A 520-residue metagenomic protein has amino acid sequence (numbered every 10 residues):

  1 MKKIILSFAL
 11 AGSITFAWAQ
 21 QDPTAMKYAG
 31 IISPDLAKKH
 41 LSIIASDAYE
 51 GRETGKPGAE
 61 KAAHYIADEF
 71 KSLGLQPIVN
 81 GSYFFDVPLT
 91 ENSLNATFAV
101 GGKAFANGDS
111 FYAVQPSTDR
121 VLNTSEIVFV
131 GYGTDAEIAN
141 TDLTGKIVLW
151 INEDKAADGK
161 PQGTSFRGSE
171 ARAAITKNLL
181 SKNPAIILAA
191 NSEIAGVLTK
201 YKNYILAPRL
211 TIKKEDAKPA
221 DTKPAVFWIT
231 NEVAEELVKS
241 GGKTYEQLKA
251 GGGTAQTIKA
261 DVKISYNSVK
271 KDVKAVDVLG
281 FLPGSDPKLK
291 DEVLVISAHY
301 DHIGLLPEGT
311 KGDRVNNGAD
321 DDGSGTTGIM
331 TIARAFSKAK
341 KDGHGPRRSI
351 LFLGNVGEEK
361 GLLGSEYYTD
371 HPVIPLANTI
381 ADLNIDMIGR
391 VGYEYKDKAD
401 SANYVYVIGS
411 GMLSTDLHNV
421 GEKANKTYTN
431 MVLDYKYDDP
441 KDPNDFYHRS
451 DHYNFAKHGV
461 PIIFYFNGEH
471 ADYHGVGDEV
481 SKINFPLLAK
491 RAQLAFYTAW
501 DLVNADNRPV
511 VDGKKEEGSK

Functional and structural regions predicted by a protein language model:
M1-D22: Bacterial Sec-dependent N-terminal signal peptides
D22-A25, A106-N140, D216-G318, R334 (+1 more regions): Soluble metallo-hydrolase cores and metallopeptidase-like ectodomains found primarily in the secretory/periplasmic
P23-I31, D47-P57, S72, F85-D86 (+10 more regions): Second-shell loop/turn segments in exported
I31-Y49, T54-P77, N140, K146-E170 (+1 more regions): Catalytic-core environment of secreted peptidases
E50-G159, V420: Noncatalytic luminal/extracellular "stalk/propeptide" segments of secretory-pathway proteins
A106-N107, P224-G242, N355-I462: Metal-dependent peptidase/peptidase-like ectodomains
N107-A217, K223, P283, R314-N317 (+1 more regions): Extracellular/luminal Protease-associated
T327, R334, F466-K520: His/Asp/Glu-rich mid-to-C-terminal helical/loop segments that flank catalytic regions of hydrolases
